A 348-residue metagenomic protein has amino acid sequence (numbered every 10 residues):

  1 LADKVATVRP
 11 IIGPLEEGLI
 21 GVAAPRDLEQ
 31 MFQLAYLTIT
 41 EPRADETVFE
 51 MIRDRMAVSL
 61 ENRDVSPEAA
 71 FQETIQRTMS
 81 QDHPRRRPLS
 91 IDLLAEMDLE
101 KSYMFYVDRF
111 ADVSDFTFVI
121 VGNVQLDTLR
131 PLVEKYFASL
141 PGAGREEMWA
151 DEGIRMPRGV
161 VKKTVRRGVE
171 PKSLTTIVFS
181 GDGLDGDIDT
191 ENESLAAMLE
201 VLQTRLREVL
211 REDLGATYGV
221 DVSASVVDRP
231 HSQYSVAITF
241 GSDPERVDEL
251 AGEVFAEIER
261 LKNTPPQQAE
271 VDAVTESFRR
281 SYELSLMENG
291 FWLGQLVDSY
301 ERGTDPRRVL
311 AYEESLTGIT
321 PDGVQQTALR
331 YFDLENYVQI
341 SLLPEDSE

Functional and structural regions predicted by a protein language model:
L1, D187-R205: Active/ligand-binding-proximal structured segments within catalytic/core domains that scaffold catalytic residues
L1-T40, R53-A57, E61, S66-L93 (+5 more regions): M16 family metallopeptidases and their MPP-like homologs
P10-I11, V107-R109, G153-I154, V165-V169 (+2 more regions): Replace "in large, NTP-powered and nucleic-acid-processing enzymes" with "in large, NTP-powered factors and other
D82, D112, T117-T175, F179-G183 (+1 more regions): An aromatic/glycine/proline-enriched structural segment found at the starts of mature extracellular/organellar domains
L94-D98: Short, charged, amphipathic alpha-helices and their helix-cap/turn boundaries
E314-E348: In a subset of proteins, long, contiguous C-terminal domains/tails are tracked
